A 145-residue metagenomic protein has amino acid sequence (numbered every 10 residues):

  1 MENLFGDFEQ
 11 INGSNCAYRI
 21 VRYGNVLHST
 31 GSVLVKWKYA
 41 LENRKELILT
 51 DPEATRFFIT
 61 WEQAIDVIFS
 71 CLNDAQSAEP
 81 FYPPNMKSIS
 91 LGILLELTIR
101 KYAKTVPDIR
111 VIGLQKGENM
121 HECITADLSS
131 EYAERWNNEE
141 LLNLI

Functional and structural regions predicted by a protein language model:
N3-I145: Strand-loop microenvironment adjacent to phosphate/nucleotide-handling motifs in alpha/beta enzyme folds
